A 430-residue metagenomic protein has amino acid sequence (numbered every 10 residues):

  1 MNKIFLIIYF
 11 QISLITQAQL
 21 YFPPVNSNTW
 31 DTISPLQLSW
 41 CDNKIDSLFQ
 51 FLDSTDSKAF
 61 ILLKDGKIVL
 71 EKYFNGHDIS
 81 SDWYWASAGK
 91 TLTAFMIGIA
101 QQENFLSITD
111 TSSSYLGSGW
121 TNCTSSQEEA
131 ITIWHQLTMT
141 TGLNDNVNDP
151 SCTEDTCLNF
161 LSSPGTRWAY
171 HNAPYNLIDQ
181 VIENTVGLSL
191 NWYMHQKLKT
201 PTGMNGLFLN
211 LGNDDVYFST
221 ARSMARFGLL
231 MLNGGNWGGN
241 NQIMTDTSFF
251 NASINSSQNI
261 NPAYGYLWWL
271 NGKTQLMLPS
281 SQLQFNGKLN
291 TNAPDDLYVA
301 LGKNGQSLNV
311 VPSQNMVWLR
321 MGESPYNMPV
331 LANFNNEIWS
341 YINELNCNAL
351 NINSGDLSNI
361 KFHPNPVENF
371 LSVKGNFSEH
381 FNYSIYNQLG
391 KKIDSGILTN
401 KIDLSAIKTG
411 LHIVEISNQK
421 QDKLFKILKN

Functional and structural regions predicted by a protein language model:
Q19-T32, N346-H363, N376: Residue-level detector of functionally pivotal "anchor" positions at catalytic/ligand-binding pockets or at interdomain
L48-H77, L308-N309, N315-L319: A short, well-structured edge-of-sheet supersecondary motif
G66, W83-T109, Q136, I178-I182 (+1 more regions): Active-site SXXK
I79-S80, G142-F218: Catalytic-site signature segments of enzymes, centered on catalytic residues
E103-T141, L188-T220: Active-site helix/loop module of the DD-peptidase/beta-lactamase fold, centered on the serine-lysine SxxK catalytic
S162, G203-P312, P325-M328: Penicillin-binding protein/beta-lactamase superfamily catalytic region
L297-A349: Structured C-terminal helix/loop/strand segments within mature extracytoplasmic catalytic/sensor domains
G355-N430: C-terminal outer-membrane/trafficking sorting elements
